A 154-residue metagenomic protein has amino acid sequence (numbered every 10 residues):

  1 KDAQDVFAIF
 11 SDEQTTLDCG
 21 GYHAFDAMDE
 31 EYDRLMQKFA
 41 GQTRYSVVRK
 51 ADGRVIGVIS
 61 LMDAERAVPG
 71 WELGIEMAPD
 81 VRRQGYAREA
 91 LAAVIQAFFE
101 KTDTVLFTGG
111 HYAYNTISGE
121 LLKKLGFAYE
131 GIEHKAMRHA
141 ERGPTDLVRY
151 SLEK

Functional and structural regions predicted by a protein language model:
K1-E13, R44, V48-K154: Acyl-donor (CoA/ACP) binding surface of acyl/acetyltransferases
Q14-R34: Conserved GNAT-fold acetyl-CoA-binding loop/helix
R34-S46: A short helix-loop-beta-strand connector motif used in the catalytic cores of GNAT acetyltransferases and, in some
